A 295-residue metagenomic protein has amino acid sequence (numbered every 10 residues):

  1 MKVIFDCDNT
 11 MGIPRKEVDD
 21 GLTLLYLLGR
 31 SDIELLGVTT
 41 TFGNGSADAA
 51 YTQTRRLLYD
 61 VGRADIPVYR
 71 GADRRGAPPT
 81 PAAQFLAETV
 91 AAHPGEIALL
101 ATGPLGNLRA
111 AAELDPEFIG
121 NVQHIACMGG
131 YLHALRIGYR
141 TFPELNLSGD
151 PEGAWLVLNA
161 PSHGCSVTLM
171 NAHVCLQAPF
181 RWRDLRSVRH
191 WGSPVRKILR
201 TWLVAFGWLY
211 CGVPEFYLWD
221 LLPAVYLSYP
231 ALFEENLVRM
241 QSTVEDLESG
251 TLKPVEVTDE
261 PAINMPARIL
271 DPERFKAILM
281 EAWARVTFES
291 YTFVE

Functional and structural regions predicted by a protein language model:
M1, F5, L22-G29, E34 (+2 more regions): Conformational coupling and interaction surfaces
M1-L36, F42-T52, R63-D65, R74-Q177 (+1 more regions): Active-site histidine-anchored catalytic micro-motif
S46-H93, A98, D246-G250, V255-R274 (+2 more regions): Metal-dependent C-N hydrolase catalytic cores
V68, V157, A224: A residue-level signal for conserved active-site and pocket-lining positions in enzyme catalytic cores
